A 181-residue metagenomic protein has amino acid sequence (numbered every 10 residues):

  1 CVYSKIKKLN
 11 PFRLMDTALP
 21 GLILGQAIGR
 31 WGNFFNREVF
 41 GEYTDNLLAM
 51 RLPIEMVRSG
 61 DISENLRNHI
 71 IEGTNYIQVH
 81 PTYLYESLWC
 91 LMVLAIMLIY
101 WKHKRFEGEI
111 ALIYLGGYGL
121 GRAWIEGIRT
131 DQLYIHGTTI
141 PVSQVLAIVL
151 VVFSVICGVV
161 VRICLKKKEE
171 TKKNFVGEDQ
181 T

Functional and structural regions predicted by a protein language model:
C1-T181: A feature for loop-to-transmembrane-helix boundaries and adjacent hydrophobic helices in multi-pass integral membrane
